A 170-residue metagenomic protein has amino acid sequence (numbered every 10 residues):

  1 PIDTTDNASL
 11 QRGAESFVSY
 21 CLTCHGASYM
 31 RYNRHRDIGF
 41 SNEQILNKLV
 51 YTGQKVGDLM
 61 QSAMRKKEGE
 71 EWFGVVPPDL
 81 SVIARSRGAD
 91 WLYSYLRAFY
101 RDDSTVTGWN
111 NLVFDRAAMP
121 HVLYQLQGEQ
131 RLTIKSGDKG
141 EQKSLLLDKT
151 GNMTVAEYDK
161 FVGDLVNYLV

Functional and structural regions predicted by a protein language model:
P1-E15, G26-D37, I45-L46: Electrostatic cytochrome c docking/interface patches
G13, L80, L165: Residue-level signature of catalytic and energy-coupling elements of molecular machines, predominantly ATP/GTP-dependent
F17-S28, L165: The canonical Cys-X-X-Cys-His
T23, R31, D103-T105: Secretory-pathway/luminal and periplasmic proteins that interact with or process carbohydrate-rich
F40-L112, A117-Y158: Electron-transfer interface patches adjacent to heme c in soluble/periplasmic c-type cytochromes and di-/multiheme
N152-V170: Juxtamembrane amphipathic/hinge helix adjacent to a transmembrane helix
